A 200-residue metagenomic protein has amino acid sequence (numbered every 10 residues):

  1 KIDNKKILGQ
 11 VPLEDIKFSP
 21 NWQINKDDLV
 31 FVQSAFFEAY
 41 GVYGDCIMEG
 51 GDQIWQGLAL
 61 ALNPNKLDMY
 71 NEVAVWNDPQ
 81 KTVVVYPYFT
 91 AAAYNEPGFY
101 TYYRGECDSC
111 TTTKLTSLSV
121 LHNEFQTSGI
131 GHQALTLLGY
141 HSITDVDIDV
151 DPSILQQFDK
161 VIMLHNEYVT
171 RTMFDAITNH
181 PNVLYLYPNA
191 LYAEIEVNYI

Functional and structural regions predicted by a protein language model:
I2-S153: Aromatic-Pro/Gly-enriched surface loop or interdomain linker that acts as a lid/target-recognition segment
V120-Y199: Helical hinge/lid and interdomain linker segments adjacent to catalytic or ligand-binding clefts that mediate domain
